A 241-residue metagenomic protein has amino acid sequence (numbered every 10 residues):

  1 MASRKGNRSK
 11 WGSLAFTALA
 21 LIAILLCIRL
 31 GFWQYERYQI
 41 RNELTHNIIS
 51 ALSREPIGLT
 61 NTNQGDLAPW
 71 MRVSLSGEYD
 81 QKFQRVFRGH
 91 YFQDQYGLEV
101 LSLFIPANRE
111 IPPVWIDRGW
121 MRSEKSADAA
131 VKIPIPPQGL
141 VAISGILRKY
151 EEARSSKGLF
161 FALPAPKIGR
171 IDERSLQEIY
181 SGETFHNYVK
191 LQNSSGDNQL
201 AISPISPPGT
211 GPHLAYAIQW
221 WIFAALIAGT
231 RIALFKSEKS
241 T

Functional and structural regions predicted by a protein language model:
A2-Q64, A68-T241: Surface-exposed, charge/polar-rich loops and edge strands
